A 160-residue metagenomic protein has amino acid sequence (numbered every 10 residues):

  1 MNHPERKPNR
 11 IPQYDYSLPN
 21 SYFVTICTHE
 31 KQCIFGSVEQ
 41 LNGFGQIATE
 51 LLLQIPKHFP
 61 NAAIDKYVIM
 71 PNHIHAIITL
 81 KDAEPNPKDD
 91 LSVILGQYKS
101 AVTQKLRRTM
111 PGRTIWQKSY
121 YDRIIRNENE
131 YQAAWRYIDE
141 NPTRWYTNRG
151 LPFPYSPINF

Functional and structural regions predicted by a protein language model:
M1-F160: Short catalytic/metal-binding and nucleic-acid-binding patches
